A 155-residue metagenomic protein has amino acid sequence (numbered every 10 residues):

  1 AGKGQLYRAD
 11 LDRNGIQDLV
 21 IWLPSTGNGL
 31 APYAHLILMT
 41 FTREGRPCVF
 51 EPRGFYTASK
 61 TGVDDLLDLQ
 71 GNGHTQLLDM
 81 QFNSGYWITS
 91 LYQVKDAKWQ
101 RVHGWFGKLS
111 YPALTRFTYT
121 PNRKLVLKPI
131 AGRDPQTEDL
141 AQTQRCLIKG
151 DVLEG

Functional and structural regions predicted by a protein language model:
A1, T42-T61, H103-W105, K149-E154: Blade-edge motifs of beta-propeller repeat domains
G2-L11, S59-Q76, T115-F117: Beta-propeller blade termini
Q5, L23-T26, P32-Y33: Surface-exposed acidic loop/strand-edge motifs in secreted or periplasmic proteins that form small linear binding
R13-G15: Residue-level detector of Asp-centered blade-edge/turn motifs that repeat once per structural unit in beta-propeller
I21-P24, D79-Q81: Recurrent small/Gly-Pro-centered beta-turn motifs in extracellular repeat architectures
P24, R43-E44, A97: Solvent-exposed coil/turn segments that connect beta secondary-structure elements in extracytoplasmic/periplasmic
N28-L38, G85-Y92: Structural motif
L69-G155: Acidic, small-residue rich beta-repeat scaffolds with periodic aromatic anchors
